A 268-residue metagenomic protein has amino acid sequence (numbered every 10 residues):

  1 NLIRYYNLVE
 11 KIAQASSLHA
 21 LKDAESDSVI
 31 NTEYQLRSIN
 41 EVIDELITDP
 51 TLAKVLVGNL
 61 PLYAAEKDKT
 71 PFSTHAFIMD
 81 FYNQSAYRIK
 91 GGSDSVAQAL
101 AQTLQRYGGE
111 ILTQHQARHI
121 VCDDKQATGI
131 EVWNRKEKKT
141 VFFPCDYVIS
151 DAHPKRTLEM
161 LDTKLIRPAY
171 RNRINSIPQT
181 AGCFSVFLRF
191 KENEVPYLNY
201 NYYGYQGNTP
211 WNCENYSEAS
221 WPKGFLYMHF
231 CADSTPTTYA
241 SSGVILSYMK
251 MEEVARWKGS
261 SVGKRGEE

Functional and structural regions predicted by a protein language model:
N1-L18, L62-S95, T237-I245: Redox-cofactor-proximal catalytic regions of oxidoreductases
N1-T70: Rossmann-like flavin
A13-A20, L104, G108, A152-L161 (+3 more regions): A generic secondary-structure signal for well-formed alpha-helical elements
D44, A76-K139, C145: Helical element adjacent to the flavin cofactor pocket in flavoenzyme catalytic cores
G58, D80-R88, C183, R256-E267: Glycine- and acidic
R118-T238: Mid-domain catalytic core of redox enzymes that form a hydrophobic substrate pocket/lid adjacent to a catalytic redox
M228-E268: FAD-dependent oxidoreductase catalytic-site/capping-region signature
